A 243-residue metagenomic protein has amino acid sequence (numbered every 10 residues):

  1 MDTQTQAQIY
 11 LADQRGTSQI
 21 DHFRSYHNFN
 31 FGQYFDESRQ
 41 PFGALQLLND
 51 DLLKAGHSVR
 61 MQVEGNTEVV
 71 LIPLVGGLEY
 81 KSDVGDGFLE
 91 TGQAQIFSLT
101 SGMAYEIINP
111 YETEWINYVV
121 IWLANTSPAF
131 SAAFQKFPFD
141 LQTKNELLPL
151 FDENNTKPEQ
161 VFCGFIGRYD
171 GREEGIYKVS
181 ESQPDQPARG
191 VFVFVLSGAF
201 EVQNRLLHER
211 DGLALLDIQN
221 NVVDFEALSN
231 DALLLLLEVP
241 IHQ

Functional and structural regions predicted by a protein language model:
I9-E37, A44-E64, L78-L89, I96-G102 (+2 more regions): Conserved short histidine dyad/triad with adjacent acidic residue
E64-E79, W122-N125, G167-R168, D185-E201: Short, conserved beta-strand element in jelly-roll/cupin
S82-T100, L141-K144, S182, E201-V223: Short acidic-glycine-tyrosine-enriched beta hairpin
D86, L99-A129, P158-Q160, D217-Q243: Ligand-binding loop in jelly-roll beta-barrel domains
I108, A129-F137, E159-F162, Y177-S180: A short secondary-structure junction signal
E114-I116, T143-N145, E159-G164, R172 (+2 more regions): Short gly/pro-enriched beta-turn/loop segments at secondary-structure junctions
V119-N155: A contiguous pocket-lining binding segment that forms or flanks enzyme active sites
K178, Q183-D211, L228-D231, L237: Glycine/small-residue-rich hydrophobic helix-like segments
